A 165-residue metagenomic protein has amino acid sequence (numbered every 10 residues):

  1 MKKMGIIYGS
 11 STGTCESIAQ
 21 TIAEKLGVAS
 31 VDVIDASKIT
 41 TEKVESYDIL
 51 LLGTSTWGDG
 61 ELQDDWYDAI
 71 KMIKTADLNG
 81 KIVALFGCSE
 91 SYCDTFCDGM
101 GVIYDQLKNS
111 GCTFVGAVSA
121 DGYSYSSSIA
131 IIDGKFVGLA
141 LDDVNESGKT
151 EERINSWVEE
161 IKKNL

Functional and structural regions predicted by a protein language model:
M1-K3, K71: Generic detector of short alpha-helix boundary/capping microenvironments and adjacent low-complexity segments
K3-I22: N-terminal beta1-alpha1 ligand-phosphate binding loop
G9, I34-A36: Cofactor-binding loops of NAD(P)H-dependent oxidoreductases, dominated by short-chain dehydrogenase/reductases
S17, K25, A29, I34 (+1 more regions): FMN-binding flavodoxin-like domain, especially the glycine-rich phosphate-binding loop
K38-K43: Short acidic active-site motifs
